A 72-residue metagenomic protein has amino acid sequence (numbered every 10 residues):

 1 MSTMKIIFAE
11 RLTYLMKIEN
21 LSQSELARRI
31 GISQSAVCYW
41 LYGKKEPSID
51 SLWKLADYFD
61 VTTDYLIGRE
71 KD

Functional and structural regions predicted by a protein language model:
M1-I6, Y39, I67-D72: Short, charged recognition helix plus adjacent turn of helix-turn-helix-like nucleic-acid-binding domains
M1-L21: A short, Lys/Arg-rich alpha-helix, primarily the initiator
L15, I49-D50: Short, Lys/Arg-enriched C-terminal cap helix and immediately downstream tail that follows
K17, G31, Y42-K44, K71: Residue-level detection of the helix-turn-helix DNA-binding "recognition helix"
N20, E46-I49: Residue at a beta-strand N-cap/secondary-structure junction
N20-Y39: Short alpha-helical DNA-recognition segment
D50-Y65: DNA major-groove recognition helix of helix-turn-helix/homeodomain DNA-binding modules
